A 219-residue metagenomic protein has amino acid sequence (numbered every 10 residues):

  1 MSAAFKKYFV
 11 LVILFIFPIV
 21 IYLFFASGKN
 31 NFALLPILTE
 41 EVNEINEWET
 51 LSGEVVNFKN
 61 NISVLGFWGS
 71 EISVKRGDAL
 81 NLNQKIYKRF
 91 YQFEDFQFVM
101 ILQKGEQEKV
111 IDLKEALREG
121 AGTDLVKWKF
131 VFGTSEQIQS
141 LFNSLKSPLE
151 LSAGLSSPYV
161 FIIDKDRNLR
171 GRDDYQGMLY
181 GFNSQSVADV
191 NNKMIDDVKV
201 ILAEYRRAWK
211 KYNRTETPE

Functional and structural regions predicted by a protein language model:
M1-T50: N-terminal targeting signals for export/organelle localization
E47-L51, S144-S147: A Trp-anchored, charged/polar loop motif used as the substrate-binding/catalytic surface of acyl/ester-handling
E54-N83, F96-V99: Short active-site neighborhood of thiol/selenol oxidoreductases, capturing the structured segment around
K59, F93-F96, L155-P158: Extracytoplasmic
W68-G69, L102, T134, D173: A mature extracytoplasmic/lumenal domain signature
R76-V131, S135-L141: Structural microenvironment flanking redox-active thiols in thiol-disulfide oxidoreductases
E136-G154: Surface-exposed short loop/turn segments
L155-E219: Thiol-/selenol-based redox modules, centered on thioredoxin-like and closely related oxidoreductase domains
